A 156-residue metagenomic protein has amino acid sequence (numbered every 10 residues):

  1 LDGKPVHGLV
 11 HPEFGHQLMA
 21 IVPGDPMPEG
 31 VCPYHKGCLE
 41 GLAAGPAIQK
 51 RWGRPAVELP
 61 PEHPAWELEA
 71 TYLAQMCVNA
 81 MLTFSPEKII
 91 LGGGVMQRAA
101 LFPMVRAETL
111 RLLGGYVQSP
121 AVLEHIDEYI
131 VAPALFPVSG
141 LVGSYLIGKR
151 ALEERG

Functional and structural regions predicted by a protein language model:
L1-G8: Catalytic-core segment of enzymes that process non-peptidic bonds
P5, I21-G156: ATP-binding/phosphotransfer module of carbohydrate and carboxylate kinases, centering on a glycine-rich
V10-D25: A short, polar/charged loop-to-alpha-helix boundary motif
